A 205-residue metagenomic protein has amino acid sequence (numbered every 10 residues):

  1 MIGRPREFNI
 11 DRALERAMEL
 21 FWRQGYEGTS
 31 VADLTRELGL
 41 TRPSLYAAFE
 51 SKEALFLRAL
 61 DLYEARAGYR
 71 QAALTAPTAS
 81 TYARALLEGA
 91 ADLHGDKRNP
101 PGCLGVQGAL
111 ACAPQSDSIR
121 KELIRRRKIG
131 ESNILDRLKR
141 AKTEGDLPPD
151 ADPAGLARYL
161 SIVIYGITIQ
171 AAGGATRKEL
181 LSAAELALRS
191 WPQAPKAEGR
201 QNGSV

Functional and structural regions predicted by a protein language model:
M1-Q24, G28-E37, A54: Basic, helix-initiating cap at the start of DNA-binding domains
I2, A85-L93, K128-S132, D136-R140 (+1 more regions): C-terminal peripheral helix-coil segments that are non-catalytic and often amphipathic
L38-F49, L55: Short hydrophobic/aromatic patch on the recognition helix
R58, Q71-P101, P153-L160: Hydrophobic alpha-helical connector segments
D61-A67: Short, basic, alpha-helical segments at the C-terminal edge of helix-turn-helix-like DNA-binding modules
A72, P77, T81, D117-E144 (+2 more regions): Amphipathic alpha-helical packing segments from all-alpha helical-bundle domains
K97-K121: Amphipathic alpha-helical segments used for helix-helix packing
P101, V106-Q107, A151-Q170, A183-S190: Hydrophobic alpha-helical segments that form the core of small-molecule binding pockets and/or dimer interfaces
